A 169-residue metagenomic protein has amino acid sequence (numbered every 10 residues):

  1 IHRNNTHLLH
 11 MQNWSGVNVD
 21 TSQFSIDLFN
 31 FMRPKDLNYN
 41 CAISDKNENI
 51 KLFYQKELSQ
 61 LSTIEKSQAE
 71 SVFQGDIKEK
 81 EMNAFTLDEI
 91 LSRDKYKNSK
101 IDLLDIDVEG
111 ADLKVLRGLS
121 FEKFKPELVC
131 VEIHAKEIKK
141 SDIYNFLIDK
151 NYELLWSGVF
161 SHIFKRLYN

Functional and structural regions predicted by a protein language model:
I1-N169: Phosphate/nucleotide-binding beta-alpha loop and adjacent structural elements of enzyme active sites
